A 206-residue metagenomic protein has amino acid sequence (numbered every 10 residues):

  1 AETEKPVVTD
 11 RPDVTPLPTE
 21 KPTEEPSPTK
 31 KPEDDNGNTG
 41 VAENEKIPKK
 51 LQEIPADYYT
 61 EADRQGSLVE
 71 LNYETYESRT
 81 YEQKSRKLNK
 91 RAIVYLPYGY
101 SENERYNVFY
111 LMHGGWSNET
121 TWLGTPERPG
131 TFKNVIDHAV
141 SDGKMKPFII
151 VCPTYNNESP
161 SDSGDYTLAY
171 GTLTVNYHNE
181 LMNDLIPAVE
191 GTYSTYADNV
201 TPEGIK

Functional and structural regions predicted by a protein language model:
A1-L51: Intrinsically disordered, low-complexity repeat and linker tracts
K31-K206: Non-catalytic cap/lid and distal C-terminal segments of serine-dependent acyl enzymes
